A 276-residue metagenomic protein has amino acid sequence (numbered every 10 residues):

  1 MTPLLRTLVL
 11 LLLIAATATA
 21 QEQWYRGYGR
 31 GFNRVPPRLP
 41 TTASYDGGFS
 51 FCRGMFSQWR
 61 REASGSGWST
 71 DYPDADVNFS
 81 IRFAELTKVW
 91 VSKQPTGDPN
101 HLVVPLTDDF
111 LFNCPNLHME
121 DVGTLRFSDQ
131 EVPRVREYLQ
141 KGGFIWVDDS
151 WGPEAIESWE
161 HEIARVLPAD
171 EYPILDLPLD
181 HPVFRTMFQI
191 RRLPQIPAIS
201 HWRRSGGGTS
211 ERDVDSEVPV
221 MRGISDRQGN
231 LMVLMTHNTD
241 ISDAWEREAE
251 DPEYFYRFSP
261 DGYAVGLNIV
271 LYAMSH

Functional and structural regions predicted by a protein language model:
M1-T7: Positively charged n-region of N-terminal signal peptides that target proteins for export
T2, A18-T19: Mature exported/compartmentalized surface modules and terminal targeting/interaction regions
T7-A16: Bacterial N-terminal signal peptides
A20-N116, V122-G123, D240-D243, R247-H276: Aromatic-Pro/Gly-enriched surface loop or interdomain linker that acts as a lid/target-recognition segment
R26-N33, W59-A63, I156-R247, F258 (+1 more regions): An acidic, glycine-rich "communication" segment
T42-G47, D108-N113, Y138-Q140, P168 (+1 more regions): Extracellular/periplasmic catalytic domains that process cell-envelope and extracellular macromolecules
Y72-D74, N78-R165, A198-R204, T236: Helical hinge/lid and interdomain linker segments adjacent to catalytic or ligand-binding clefts that mediate domain
